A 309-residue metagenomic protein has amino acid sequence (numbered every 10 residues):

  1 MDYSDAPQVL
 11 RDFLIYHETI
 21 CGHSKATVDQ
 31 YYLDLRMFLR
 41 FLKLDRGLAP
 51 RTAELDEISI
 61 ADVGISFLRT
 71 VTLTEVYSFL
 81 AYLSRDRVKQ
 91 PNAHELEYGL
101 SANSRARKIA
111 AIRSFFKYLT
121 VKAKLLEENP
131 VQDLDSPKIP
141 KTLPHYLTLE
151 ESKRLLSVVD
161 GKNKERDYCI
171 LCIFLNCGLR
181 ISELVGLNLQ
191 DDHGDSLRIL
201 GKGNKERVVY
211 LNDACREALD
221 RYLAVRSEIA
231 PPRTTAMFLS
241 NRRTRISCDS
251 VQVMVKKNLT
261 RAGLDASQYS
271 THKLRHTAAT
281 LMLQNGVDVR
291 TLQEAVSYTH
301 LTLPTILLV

Functional and structural regions predicted by a protein language model:
M1-L303, L307: Conserved catalytic core of the tyrosine transesterase superfamily
